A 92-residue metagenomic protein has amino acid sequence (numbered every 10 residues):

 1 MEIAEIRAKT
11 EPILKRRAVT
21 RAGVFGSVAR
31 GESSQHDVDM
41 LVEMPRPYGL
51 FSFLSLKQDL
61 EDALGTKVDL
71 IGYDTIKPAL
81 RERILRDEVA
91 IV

Functional and structural regions predicted by a protein language model:
M1-G23, A29-S34, P45-V92: Catalytic core of pol beta-like nucleotidyltransferases
V38-V42: Short, aliphatic-rich beta-strand segments
